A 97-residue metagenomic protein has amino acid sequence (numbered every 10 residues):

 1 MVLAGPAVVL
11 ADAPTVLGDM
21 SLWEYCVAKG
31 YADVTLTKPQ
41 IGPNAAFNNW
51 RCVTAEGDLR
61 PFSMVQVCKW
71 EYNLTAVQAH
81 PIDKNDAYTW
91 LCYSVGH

Functional and structural regions predicted by a protein language model:
M1-A11: Secretory targeting and sorting signals
V9-H97: Mitochondrial intermembrane space
